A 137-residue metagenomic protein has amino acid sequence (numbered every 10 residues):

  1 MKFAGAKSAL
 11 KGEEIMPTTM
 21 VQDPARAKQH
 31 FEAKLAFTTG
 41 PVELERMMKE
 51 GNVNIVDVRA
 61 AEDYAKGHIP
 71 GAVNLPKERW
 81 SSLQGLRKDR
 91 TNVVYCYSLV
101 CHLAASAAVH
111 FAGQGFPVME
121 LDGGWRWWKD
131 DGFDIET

Functional and structural regions predicted by a protein language model:
K2-I55, A61-D63, T137: Flexible, polar/low-complexity N-terminal or interdomain linker segments that lie immediately upstream of folded
E45, S81-Q84: Short hydrophobic/charged patches on amphipathic alpha-helices used for structural packing and interfaces
N54, P117, D134: Residue-level detector of anion-binding/catalytic polar loops
D57, A72, F111: Terminal peptide-recognition signature
Y64-P70, L83-R87, W128: Short loop/helix-cap segments at secondary-structure boundaries that form the rim of catalytic
V73, T91, I135-T137: Short, hinge-like loop/turn segments at secondary-structure boundaries
N74-S81: Glycine-rich, highly charged phosphate/nucleotide-binding loops
L86-K129: Catalytic cysteine-centered active loop of the rhodanese-like fold, especially the PTP/DSP P-loop
